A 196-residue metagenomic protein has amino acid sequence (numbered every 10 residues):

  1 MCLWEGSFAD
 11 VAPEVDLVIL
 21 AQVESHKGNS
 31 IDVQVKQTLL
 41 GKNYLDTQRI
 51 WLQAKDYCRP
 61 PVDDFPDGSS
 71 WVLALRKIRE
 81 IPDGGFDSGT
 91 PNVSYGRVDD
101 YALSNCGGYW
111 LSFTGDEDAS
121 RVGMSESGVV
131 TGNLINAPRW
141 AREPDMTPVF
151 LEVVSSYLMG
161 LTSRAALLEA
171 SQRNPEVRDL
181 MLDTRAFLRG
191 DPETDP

Functional and structural regions predicted by a protein language model:
M1-V15: Short boundary/loop segments of OB/S1/cold-shock single-stranded nucleic-acid-binding domains
A9-V11, R49-W51, V98: Intrinsically disordered, low-complexity segments enriched in polar/charged residues with Gly/Pro, especially when
E14-T38: Structural detector for short beta-strands of small beta-barrel domains
H26-G28, G41-Y44, D64-S69: A short, structured loop/turn motif at beta-sheet edges
H26-G28, T38-G41, Y57-C58, I78-I81: Solvent-exposed loop/turn segments at secondary-structure junctions within structured extracellular/periplasmic domains
N29-Q53: OB-fold (S1/OB) nucleic-acid-binding surfaces
C58-P196: Netrin-like (NTR/C345C) domain of secreted extracellular proteins
